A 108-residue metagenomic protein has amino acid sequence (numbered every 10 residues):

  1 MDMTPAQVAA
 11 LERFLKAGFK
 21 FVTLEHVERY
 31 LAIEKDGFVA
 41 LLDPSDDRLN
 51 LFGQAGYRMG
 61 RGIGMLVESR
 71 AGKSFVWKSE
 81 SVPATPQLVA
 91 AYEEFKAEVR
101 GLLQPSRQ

Functional and structural regions predicted by a protein language model:
M1-D36, P105-Q108: Negatively charged, low-complexity tracts enriched in Asp/Glu with abundant Ser/Thr
P5-A9, Y57-R61, V82, V89 (+1 more regions): Low-complexity, intrinsically disordered regions enriched in charged/polar residues
R13, R29, K35, R48 (+4 more regions): Arginine residue identity/basic-tract feature
F14, F19-V22, L31-I33, A40-L42 (+3 more regions): Hydrophobic beta-strand residues in large extracellular and virion-surface proteins
E25-H26, Y30, L42-P44, G53 (+3 more regions): Generic local-structure boundary detector
V39-P83: Intrinsically disordered, low-complexity regulatory segments enriched in Ser/Thr/Pro and charged residues
L66-Q108: A conserved amphipathic terminal alpha-helix motif
